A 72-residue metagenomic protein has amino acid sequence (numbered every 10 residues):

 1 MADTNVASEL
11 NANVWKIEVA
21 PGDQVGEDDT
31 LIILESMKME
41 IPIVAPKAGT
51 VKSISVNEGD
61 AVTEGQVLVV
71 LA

Functional and structural regions predicted by a protein language model:
M1-N13, T30-P46: Short beta-strand-turn/beta-hairpin segments enriched in glycine/proline and small hydrophobics that form edge-strand
N11, A48, G59, E64: ATP/adenylate-binding site constellation spanning eukaryotic-like Ser/Thr protein kinases, ABC-transporter
K16-A20, Q24, S53-V56: Short histidine-centered loop motifs in beta-beta connectors
G22, M39, G59: Surface-exposed, flexible loop/turn segments at secondary-structure boundaries
G26-P42, T63-A72: Short hydrophobic beta/alpha edge segments that flank linear recognition/processing sites
